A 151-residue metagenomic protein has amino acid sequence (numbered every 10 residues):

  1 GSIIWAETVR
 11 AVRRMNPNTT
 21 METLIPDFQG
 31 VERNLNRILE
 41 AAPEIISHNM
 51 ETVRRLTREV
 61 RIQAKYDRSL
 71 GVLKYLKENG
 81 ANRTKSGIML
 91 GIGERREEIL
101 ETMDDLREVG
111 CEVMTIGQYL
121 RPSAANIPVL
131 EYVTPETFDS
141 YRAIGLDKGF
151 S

Functional and structural regions predicted by a protein language model:
G1, I46-H48, M114: Hydrophobic residues within beta-strands of alpha/beta enzymes
S2-I38, T52, L90-E98: Canonical radical SAM enzyme core domain
S2-T8, R55-G71: Active-site-adjacent beta->alpha loops and helix N-cap segments on the catalytic face of soluble alpha/beta enzymes
R10-N18, E40-A41, A64-S151: Auxiliary Fe-S-binding modules of radical SAM enzymes
V31, R55, S123-A124: Generic structural signal for helix capping and beta-alpha/helix-loop junctions
E40-P43, S47, E51: A structural motif
M50, R54, I116-Y119: Glycine-rich phosphate-binding active-site loops on the catalytic face of alpha/beta enzymes
